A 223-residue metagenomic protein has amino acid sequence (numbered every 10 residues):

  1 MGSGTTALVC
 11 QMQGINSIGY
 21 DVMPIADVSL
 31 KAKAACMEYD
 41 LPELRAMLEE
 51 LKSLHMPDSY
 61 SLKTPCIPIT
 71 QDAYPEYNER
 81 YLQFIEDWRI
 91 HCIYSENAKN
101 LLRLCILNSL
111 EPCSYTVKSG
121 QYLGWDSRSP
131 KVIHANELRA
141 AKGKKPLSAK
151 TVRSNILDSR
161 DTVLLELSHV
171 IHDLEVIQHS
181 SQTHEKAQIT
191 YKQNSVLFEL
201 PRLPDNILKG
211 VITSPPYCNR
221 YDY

Functional and structural regions predicted by a protein language model:
M1-H55, H169-D205, G210-Y223: Conserved S-adenosyl-L-methionine
G2, T6, C10, D58-P65 (+2 more regions): Alpha-helical context
M12, I18-Y20, P24-P112: Non-catalytic nucleic-acid substrate-recognition regions in nucleic-acid-modifying enzymes
S59, A73-E76, E137, P146 (+1 more regions): Intrinsic disorder/low-structure terminal segments
L82-I85, H91-G210, C218, D222: SAM-dependent nucleic-acid methyltransferase catalytic core
